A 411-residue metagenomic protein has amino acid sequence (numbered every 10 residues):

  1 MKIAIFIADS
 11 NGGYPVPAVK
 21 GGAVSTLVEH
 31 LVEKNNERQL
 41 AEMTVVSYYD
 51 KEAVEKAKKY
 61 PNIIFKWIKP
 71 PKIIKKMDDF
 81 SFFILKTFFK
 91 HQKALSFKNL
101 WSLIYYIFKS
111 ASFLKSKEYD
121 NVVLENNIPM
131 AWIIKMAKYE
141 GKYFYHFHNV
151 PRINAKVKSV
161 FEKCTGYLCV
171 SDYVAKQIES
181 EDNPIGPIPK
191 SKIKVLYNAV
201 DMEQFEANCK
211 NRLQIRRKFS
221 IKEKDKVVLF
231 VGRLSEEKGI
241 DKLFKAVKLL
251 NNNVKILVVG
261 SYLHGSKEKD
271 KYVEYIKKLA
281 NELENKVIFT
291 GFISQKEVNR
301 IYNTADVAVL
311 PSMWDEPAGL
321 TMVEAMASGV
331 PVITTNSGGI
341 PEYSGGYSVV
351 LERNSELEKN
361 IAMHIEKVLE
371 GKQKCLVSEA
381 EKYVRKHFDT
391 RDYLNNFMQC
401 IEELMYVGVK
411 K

Functional and structural regions predicted by a protein language model:
F6, L168, K222-K238, F244-V247 (+1 more regions): Conserved donor-binding/catalytic core segment of Leloir-type glycosyltransferases
Y173, A199: Carbohydrate-associated surface elements
K255-E274: Glycosyltransferase donor-sugar binding loop
D270-I293: Nucleotide-activated donor-binding/catalytic signature segment of Leloir-type glycosyltransferases, i.e., the conserved
F292, I301-A305: Short alpha-helical donor nucleotide-sugar binding micro-motif in glycosyltransferases
P331-T334: Short hydrophobic beta-strand element within catalytic cores of glycosyltransferases and related nucleotide-activated
P341-K367: Change "using UDP/GDP/dTDP sugars" to "using nucleotide sugars
K374-Y393, Q399: A short, well-ordered alpha-helix in the C-terminal region of glycosyltransferases
